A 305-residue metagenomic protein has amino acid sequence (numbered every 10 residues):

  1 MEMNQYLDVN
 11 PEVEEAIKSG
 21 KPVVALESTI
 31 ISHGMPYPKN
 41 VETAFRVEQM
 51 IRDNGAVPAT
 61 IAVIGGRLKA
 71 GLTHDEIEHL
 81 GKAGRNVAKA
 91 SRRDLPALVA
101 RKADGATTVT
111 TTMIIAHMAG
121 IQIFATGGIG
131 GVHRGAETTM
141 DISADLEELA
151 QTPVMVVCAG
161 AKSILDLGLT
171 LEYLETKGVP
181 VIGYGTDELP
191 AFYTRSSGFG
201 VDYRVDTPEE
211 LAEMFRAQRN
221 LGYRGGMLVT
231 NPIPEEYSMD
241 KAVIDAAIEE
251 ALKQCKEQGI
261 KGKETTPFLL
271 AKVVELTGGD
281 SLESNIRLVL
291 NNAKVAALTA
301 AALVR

Functional and structural regions predicted by a protein language model:
M1-D53, M118: N-terminal glycine-/serine-/threonine-rich phosphate-binding loop
E15-K18, V23-V24, D53, I115-M118 (+6 more regions): Solvent-exposed alpha-helices and their adjacent loops that cap or buttress functional pockets in soluble metabolic
V24-L26, P58-V63, G105, I123-G128 (+5 more regions): General beta-strand structural signal in soluble alpha/beta enzymes
S28, H33-M35, V41-L98, N220-E236: Glycine-rich nucleotide/cofactor/substrate-binding loop typically near the N-terminus or early in the first domain
H74-P153: Divalent-metal (Mg2+/Mn2+/Ca2+)-assisted nucleotide/phosphate chemistry catalytic cores
T108-V109, E137-A150, V154-E175, P208-E213: Active-site glycine-rich loop that binds ribose-phosphate moieties when present
R195-N220: Anionic-ligand binding region
Y223-N291: A C-terminal functional module that forms or caps the active site or interfaces directly with catalytic machinery
